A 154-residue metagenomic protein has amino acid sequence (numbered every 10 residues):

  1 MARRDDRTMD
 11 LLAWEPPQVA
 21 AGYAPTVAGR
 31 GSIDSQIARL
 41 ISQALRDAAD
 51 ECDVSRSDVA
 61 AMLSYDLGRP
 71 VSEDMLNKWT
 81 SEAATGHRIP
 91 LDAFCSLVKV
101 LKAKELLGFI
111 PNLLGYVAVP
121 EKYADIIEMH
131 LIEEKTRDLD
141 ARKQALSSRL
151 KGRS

Functional and structural regions predicted by a protein language model:
A2-G31, G108-L139: Short, charged recognition helix plus adjacent turn of helix-turn-helix-like nucleic-acid-binding domains
R7-D58, R149, R153: A short, Lys/Arg-rich alpha-helix, primarily the initiator
D47, E51, I127-A145, L150-R153: N-terminal intrinsically disordered, cationic/polar leader segments that include organellar targeting peptides
S55, S72, I89-A93, L106: Amphipathic alpha-helical interface surfaces
A60-S64, V98: The alpha-helix within a helix-turn-helix
S64-H87: Recognition helix of helix-turn-helix/homeodomain-like DNA-binding domains that insert into the DNA major groove
A83-K99: Short, basic-rich loop-to-helix N-cap that marks the start of a DNA-contacting helix
K99, K104-E105, M129-H130: Charged interaction scaffolds used for protein-protein
